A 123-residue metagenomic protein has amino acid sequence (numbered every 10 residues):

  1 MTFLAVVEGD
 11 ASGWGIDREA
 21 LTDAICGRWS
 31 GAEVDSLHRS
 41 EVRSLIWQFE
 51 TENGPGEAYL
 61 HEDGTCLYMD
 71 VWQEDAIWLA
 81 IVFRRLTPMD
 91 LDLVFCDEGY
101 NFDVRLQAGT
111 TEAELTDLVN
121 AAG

Functional and structural regions predicted by a protein language model:
M1-G31, A122-G123: Short, extreme N-terminal segment that most often corresponds to the first beta-strand
T2-V6, I46-Q48, E57-Y59, C66-Y68 (+2 more regions): Ordered hydrophobic segments in well-structured contexts
E8-S12, D70-A76, E98-Y100: Short, flexible beta-strand-to-coil junctions
D17, L79-V82: Hydrophobic side chains in well-ordered alpha-helices
R18, A76, E112-L115: Short amphipathic alpha-helical segments that mediate assembly, nucleic-acid/protein binding, or membrane association
C26-Q73: Short, intrinsically disordered low-complexity segments
I81-G123: Acidic, proline/glycine-rich low-complexity IDRs
